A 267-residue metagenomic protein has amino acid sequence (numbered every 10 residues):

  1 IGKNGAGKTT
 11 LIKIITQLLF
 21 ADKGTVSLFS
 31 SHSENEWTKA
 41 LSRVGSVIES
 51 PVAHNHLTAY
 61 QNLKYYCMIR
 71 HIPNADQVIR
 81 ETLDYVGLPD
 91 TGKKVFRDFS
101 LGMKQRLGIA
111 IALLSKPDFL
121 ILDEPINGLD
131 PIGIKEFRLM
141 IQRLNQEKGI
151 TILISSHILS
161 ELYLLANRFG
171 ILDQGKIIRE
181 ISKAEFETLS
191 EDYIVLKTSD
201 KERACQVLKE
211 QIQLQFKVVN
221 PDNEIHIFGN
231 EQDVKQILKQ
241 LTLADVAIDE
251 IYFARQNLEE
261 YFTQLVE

Functional and structural regions predicted by a protein language model:
I1-I154, L159-D173, I177-R179: ABC transporter nucleotide-binding domains
F20, F186-L189, K217-V219: Short, flexible turn/loop "capping" segments at secondary-structure junctions
S33, W37, K183, K201 (+1 more regions): Residues at or immediately preceding the N-termini of alpha-helices
G45, H71, G87, G170 (+5 more regions): A generic structural signal for secondary-structure junctions that act as hinges or helix/strand caps at the edges
K176-S199: Conserved beta-strand-loop-alpha-helix hinge in the C-terminal portion of ABC ATPase nucleotide-binding domains
D192-L265: Short, charged/small-residue-rich alpha-helical element at the C-terminal edge of ABC transporter nucleotide-binding
